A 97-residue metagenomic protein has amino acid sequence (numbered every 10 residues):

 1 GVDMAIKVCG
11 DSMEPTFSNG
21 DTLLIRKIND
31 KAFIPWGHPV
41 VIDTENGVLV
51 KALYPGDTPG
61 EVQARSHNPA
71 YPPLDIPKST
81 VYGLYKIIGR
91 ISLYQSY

Functional and structural regions predicted by a protein language model:
G1-Y97: Acidic/glycine-rich C-terminal interaction modules and beta/coil loop segments that lie outside canonical DNA-binding
